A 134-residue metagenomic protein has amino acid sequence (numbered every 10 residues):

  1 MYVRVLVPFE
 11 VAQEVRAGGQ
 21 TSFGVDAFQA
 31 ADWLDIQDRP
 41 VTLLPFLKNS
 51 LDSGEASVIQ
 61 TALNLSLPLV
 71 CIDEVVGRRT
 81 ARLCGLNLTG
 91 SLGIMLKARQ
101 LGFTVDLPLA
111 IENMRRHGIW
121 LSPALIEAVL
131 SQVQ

Functional and structural regions predicted by a protein language model:
M1-P68, C84-L86, L109, A124 (+1 more regions): Active-site-proximal, substrate-binding regions of enzyme catalytic domains and RNA-binding/basic surfaces
M1-Y2, A31, N64, R79 (+1 more regions): Feature 3881 marks metal-assisted phosphotransfer/nuclease machinery and their flanking interaction elements
E10-Q13, V75-V76, G93: Alpha-helix/helix-capping structural signal
C71-I72: Short beta-strand scaffold positions
